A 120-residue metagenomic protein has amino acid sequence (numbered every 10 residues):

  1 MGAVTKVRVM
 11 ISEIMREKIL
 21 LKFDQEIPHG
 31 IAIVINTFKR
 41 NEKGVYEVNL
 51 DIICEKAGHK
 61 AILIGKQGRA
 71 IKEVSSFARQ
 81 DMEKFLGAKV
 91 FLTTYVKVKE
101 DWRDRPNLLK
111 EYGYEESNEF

Functional and structural regions predicted by a protein language model:
M1-F120: C-terminal-of-GTPase-core extension/linker across diverse P-loop GTPases
